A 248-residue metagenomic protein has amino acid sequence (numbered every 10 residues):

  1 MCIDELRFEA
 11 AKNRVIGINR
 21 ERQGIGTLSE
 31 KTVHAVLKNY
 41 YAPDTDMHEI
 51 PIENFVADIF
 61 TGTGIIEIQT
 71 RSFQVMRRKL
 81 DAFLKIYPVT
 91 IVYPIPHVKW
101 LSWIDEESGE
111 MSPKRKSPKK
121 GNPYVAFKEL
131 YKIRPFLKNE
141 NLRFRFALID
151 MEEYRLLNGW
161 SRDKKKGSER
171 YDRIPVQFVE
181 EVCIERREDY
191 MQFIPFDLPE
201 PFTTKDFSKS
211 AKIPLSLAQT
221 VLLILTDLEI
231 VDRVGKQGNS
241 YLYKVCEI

Functional and structural regions predicted by a protein language model:
M1-V56: Acidic-basic catalytic patches of nuclease active cores, encompassing PD-(D/E)XK and other metal-cofactor nuclease
L37, A57-S72, M76, F83 (+1 more regions): Conserved catalytic cores of phosphodiester-cleaving nucleases, focusing on short active-site segments
K79-E140: A basic- and aromatic-enriched beta-loop-alpha substructure that forms the phosphate/nucleotide- and DNA/RNA-contacting
P113-E185: Long, low-complexity, charged/polar intrinsically disordered regions in eukaryotic proteins
L198-S210: Short acidic, hydrophobic short linear motifs in intrinsically disordered regions
I213-T226: Short amphipathic alpha-helical interaction segments
T226-K236: A short, conserved structural fragment
K236-I248: Short, cationic-aromatic polyanion-contact patches
